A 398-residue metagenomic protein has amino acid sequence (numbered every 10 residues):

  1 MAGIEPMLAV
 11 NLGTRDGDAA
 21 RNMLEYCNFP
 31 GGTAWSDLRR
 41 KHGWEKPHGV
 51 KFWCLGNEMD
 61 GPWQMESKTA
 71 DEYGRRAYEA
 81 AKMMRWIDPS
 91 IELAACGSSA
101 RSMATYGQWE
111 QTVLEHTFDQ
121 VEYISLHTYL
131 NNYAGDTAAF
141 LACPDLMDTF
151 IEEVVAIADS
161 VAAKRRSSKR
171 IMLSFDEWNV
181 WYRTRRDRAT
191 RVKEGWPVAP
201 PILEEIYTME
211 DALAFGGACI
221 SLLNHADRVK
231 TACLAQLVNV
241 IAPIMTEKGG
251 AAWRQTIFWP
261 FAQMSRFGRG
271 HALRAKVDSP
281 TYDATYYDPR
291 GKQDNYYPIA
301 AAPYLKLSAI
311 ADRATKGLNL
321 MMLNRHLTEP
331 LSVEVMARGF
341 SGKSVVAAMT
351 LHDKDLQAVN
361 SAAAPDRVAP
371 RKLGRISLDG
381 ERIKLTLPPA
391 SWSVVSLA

Functional and structural regions predicted by a protein language model:
M1-E5, M83-S90, Q120, V154-R170 (+3 more regions): A structural motif corresponding to the C-terminal end of an alpha-helix and its immediate exit/capping segment
M1-N131, G135, E152, D159: N-terminal catalytic cores of secreted or lumenal carbohydrate-active enzymes
T14-D18, D60-W63, A100-T105, L130-D136 (+7 more regions): Flexible loop/turn segments at secondary-structure boundaries
M23, W53, L93, I124 (+7 more regions): Conserved, mostly hydrophobic/aromatic
E122-N131, D136, F140-V161, S167-R185 (+1 more regions): Extended catalytic-interface subdomain
S168, L173-L305: Aromatic/acidic polysaccharide-binding cleft in carbohydrate-active enzymes
P280, T285-A302, T315, L323-A398: C-terminal beta-sandwich/jelly-roll accessory domains of carbohydrate-active enzymes
P303-R313: Short, surface-exposed beta-strand/loop micro-motifs that present aromatic residues
